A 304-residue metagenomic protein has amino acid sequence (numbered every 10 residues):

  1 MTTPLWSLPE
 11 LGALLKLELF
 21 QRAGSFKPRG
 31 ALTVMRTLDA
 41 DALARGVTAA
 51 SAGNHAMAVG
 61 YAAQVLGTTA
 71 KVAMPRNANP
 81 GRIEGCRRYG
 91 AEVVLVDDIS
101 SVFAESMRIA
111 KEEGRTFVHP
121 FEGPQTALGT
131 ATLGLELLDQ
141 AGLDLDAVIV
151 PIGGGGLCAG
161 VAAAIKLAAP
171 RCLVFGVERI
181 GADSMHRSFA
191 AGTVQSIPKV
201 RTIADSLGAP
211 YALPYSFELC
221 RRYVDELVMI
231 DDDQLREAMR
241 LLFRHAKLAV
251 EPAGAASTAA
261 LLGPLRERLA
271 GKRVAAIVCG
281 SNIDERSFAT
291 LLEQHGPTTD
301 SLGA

Functional and structural regions predicted by a protein language model:
M1-A304: PLP-dependent amino-acid enzyme catalytic core
